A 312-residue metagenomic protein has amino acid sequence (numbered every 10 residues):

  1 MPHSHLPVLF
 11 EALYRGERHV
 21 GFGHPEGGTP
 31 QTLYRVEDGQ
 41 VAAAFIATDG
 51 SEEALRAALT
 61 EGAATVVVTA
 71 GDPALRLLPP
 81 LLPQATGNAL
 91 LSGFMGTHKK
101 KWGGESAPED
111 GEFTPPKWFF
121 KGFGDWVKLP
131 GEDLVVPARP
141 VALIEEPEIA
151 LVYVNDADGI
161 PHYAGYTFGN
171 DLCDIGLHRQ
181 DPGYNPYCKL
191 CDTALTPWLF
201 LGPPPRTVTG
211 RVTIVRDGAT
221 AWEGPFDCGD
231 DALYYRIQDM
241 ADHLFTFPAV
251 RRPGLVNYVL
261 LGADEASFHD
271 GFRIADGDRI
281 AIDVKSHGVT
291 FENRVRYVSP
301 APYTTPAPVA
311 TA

Functional and structural regions predicted by a protein language model:
P2-P7, I175-A312: Catalytic-pocket segment enriched in acidic/His residues
P2-R18, H24-G28, R35, F45-G210 (+1 more regions): Active-site microenvironments in enzyme catalytic cores
G21-P25, T32-T48, E223-G229, V289-S299: Short amphipathic beta-strand/extended segments with alternating polar/hydrophobic composition
G39, E112-F113, C228, R252: Generic detection of intrinsically disordered/low-complexity segments and helix-coil linkers/edges
